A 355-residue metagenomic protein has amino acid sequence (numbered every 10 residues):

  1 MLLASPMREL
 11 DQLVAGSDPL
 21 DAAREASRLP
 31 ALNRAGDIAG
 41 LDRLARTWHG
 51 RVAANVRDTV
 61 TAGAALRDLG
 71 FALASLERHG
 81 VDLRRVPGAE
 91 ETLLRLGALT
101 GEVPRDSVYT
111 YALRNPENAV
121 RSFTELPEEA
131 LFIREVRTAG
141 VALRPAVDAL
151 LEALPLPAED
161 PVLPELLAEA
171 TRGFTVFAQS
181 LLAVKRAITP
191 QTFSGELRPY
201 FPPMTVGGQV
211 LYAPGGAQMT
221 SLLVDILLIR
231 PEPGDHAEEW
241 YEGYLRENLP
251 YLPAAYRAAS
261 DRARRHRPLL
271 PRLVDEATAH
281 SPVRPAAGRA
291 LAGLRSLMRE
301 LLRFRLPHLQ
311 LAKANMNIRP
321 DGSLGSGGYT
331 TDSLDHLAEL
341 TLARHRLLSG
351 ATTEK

Functional and structural regions predicted by a protein language model:
M1-K355: Surface-exposed peri-terminal alpha-helical interaction modules
